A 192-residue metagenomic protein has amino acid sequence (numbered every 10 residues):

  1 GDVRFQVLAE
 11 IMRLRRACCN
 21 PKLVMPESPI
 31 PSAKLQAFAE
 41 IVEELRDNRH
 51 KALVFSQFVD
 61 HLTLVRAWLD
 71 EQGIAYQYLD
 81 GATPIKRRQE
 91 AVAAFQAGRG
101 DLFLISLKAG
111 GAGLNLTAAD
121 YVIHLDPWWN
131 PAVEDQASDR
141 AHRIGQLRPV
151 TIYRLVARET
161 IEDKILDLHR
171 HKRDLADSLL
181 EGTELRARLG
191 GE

Functional and structural regions predicted by a protein language model:
G1-L114, E184, E192: Conserved Helicase C-terminal RecA-like lobe
A75, R87, A93, L102-A187: SF2 helicase/translocase ATPase core recognition
